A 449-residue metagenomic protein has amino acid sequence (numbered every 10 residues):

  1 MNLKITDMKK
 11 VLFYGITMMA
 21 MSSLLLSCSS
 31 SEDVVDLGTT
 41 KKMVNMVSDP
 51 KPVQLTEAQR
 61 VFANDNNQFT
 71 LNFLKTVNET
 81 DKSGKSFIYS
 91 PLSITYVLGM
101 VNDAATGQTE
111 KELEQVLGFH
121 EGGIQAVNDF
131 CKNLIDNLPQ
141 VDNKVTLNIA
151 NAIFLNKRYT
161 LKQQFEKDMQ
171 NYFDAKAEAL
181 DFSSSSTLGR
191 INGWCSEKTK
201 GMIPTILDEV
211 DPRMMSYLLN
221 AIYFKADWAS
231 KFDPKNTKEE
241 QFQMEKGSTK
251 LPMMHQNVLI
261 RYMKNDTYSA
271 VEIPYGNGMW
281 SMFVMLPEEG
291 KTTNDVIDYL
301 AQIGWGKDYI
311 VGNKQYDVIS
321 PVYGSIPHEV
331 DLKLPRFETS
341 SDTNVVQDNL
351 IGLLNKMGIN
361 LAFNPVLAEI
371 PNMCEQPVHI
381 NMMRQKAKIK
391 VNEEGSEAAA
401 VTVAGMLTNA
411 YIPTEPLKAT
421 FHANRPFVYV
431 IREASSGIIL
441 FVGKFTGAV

Functional and structural regions predicted by a protein language model:
M1-T39: Bacterial Sec-dependent N-terminal signal peptides
S27-F182: Detector for small/aliphatic-rich hydrophobic stretches
T70, T267-A270, K386, N424-V428: Short glycine-rich loop/turn motifs
G84, I124-V296, Q315-P413: Non-catalytic, conformational "gating/processing" segments within enzyme and secreted inhibitor domains
I88, Y96-G99, A152, S281-V284 (+2 more regions): Structural recognition of the beta-strand scaffold that forms the well-ordered cores of secreted hydrolase catalytic
P91-T95, P212-S216, S436: Short alpha-helical patches at coil-to-helix transitions and adjacent helical residues in well-structured domains
A410-H422: Short, basic/aromatic recognition patches
F421-H422, F427-V449: C-terminal or internal capping secondary-structure element at the end of a domain, subdomain, or sheet
